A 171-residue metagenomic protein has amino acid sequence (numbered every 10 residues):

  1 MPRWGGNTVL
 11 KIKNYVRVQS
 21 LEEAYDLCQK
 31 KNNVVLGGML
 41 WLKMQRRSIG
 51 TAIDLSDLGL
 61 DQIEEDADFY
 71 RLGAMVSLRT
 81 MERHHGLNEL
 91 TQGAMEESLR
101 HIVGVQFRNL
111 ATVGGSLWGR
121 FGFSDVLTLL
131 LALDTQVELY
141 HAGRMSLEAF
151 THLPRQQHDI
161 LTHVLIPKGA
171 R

Functional and structural regions predicted by a protein language model:
P2-R171: C-terminal structural segment of proteins
